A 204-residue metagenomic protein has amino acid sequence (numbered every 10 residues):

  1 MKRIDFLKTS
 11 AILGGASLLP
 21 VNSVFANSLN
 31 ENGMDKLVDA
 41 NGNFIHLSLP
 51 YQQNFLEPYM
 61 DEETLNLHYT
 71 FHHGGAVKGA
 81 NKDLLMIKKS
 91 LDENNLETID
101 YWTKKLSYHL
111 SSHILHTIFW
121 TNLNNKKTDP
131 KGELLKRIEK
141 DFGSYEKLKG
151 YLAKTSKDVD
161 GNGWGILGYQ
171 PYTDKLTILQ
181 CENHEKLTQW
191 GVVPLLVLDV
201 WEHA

Functional and structural regions predicted by a protein language model:
D5-A26: N-terminal export signals
V21-P58: C-terminal segment of N-terminal export signals and the immediately downstream linker at the start of the mature
D39, F71-G74, G79-L91, L96-L179 (+1 more regions): All-alpha RGS (Regulator of G-protein Signaling) helical domain and cognate RGS-like helical scaffolds
E62-N66, T103: Second-shell loop/turn segments in exported
H184-K186: Short, surface-exposed beta-strand-loop junctions and turns on beta-sheet-rich folds
G191-D199: Active-site signature of cysteine proteases
